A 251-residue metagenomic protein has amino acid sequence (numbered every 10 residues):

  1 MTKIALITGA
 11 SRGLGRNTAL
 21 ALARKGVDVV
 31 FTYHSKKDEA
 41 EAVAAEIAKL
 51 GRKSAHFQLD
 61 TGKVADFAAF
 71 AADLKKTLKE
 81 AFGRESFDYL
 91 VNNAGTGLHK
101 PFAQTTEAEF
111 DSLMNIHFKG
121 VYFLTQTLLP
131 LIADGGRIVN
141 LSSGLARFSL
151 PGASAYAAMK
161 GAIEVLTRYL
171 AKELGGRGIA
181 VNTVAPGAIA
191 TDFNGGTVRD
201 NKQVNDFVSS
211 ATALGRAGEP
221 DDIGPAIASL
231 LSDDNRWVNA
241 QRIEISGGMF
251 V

Functional and structural regions predicted by a protein language model:
S11-G13: Conserved glycine-rich cofactor-binding loop
V27-A42: Conserved glycine-rich Rossmann-like NAD(P)H-binding loop of the short-chain dehydrogenase/reductase
F87, P101-F102, T106-M114, V208: Substrate-binding pocket helix/loop in short-chain dehydrogenase/reductase
T125, M159: Active-site helix of classical SDR
S143: Residue(s) in the substrate-gating loop at a strand-loop-helix junction that position the organic substrate next
F148, A228, N239-V251: Short C-terminal tail/terminal secondary-structure segment of NAD(P)H-dependent dehydrogenase/reductase domains
G175, A180, V238-A240: Short, small/polar-rich loop/turn modules that mediate ligand/substrate recognition or access, typified
